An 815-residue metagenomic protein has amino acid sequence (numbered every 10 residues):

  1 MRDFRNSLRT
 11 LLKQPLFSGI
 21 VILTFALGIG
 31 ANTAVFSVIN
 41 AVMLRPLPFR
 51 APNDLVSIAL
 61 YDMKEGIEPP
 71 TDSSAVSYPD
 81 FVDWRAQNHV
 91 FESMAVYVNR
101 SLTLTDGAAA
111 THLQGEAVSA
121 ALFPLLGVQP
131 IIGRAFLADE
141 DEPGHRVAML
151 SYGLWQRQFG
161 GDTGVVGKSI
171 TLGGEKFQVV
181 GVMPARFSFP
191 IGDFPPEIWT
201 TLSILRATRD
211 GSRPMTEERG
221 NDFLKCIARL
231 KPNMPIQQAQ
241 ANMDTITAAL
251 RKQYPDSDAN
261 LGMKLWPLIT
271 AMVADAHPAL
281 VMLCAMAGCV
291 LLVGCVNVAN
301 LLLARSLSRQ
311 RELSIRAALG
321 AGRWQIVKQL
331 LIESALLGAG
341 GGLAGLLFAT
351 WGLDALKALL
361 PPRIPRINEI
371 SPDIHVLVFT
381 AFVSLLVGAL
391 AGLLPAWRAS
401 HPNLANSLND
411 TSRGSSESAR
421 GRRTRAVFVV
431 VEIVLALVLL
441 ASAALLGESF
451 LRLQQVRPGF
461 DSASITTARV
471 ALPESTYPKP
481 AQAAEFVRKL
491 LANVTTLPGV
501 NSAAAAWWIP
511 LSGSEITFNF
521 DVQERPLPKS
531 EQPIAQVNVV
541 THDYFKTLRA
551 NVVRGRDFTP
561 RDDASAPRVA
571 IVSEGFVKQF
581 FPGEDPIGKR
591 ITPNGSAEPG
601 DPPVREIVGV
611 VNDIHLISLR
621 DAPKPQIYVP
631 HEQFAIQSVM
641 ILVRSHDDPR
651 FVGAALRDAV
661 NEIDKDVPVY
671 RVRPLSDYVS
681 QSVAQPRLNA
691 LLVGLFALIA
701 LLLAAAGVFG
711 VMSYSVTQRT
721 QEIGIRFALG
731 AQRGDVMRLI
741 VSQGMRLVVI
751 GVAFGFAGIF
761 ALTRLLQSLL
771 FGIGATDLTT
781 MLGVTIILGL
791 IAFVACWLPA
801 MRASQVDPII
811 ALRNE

Functional and structural regions predicted by a protein language model:
M1-I20, A109-H112, D141-G144, E217-L224 (+10 more regions): Membrane-helix entry/capping segments
M1-S18, L268-V273, L302-K328, I332 (+3 more regions): Alpha-helical transmembrane segments of integral membrane proteins
Q14-V42, P46, G294-C295, A339-G342 (+3 more regions): Short, strongly hydrophobic transmembrane alpha-helices
V38, A299, A335-S407, E448 (+1 more regions): Small-residue-rich transmembrane alpha-helices
I39-L55, M63-E65, F194-S212, G262-A274 (+7 more regions): Short juxtamembrane loops and helix-capping segments at transmembrane helix boundaries of multi-pass membrane proteins
L47-S101, G220-K225, P458-N519: Membrane-proximal extracellular/periplasmic loop immediately following the first transmembrane helix
S101, Q114-L137, R146-V281, S442 (+2 more regions): Mid-to-C-terminal secondary-structure elements that act as membrane-proximal/extracytoplasmic interface segments
G294-G338, A706-V748, V752, L765 (+2 more regions): Interfacial "coupling" helices/loops that link adjacent transmembrane helices in transporter permeases
